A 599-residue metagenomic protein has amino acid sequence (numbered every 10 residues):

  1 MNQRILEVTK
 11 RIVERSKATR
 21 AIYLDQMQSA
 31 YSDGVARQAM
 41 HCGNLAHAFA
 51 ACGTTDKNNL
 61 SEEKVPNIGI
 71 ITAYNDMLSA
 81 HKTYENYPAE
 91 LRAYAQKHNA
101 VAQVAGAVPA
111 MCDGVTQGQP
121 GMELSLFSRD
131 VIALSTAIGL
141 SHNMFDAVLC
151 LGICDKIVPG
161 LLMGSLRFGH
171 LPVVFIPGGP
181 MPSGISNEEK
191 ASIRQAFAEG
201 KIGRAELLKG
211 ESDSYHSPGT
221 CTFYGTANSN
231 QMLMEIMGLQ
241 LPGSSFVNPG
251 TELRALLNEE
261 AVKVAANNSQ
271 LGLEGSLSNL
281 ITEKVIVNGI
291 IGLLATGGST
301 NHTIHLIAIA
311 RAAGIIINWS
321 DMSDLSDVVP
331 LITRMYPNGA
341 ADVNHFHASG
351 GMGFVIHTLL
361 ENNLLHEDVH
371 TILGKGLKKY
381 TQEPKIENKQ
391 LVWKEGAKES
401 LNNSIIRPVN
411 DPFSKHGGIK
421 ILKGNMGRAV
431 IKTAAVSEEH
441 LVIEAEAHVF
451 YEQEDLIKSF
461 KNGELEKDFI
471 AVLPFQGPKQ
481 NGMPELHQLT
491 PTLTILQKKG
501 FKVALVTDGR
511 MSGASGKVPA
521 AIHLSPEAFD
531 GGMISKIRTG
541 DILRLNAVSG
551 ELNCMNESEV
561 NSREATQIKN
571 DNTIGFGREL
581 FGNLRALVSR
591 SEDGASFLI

Functional and structural regions predicted by a protein language model:
M1-P66, T72-D76, A80, A89-V108 (+7 more regions): Catalytic or ion-coupling anion/metal-binding cores of large enzyme and transporter domains
T83: Glycine-/small-residue-enriched capping loops at alpha/beta junctions
N86: Acidic/charged coordination and interface sites in well-structured regions
A105-N143: N-terminal small/polar loop signature for handling phosphorylated ligands or for N-terminal nucleophile
G139-L161, P172-I176: A short, small-residue-rich loop immediately preceding and capping a beta-strand
